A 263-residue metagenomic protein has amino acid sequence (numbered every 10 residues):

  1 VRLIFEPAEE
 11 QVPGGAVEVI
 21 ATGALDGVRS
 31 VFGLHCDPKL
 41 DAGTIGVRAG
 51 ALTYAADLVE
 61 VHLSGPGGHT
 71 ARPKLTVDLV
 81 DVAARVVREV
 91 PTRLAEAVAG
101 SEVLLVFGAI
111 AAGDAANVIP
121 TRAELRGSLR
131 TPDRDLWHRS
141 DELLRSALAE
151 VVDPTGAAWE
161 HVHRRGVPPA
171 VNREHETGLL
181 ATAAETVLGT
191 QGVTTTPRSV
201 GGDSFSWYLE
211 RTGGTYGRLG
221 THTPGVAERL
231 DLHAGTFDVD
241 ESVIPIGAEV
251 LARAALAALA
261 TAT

Functional and structural regions predicted by a protein language model:
V1-A109, G113-P120, D203: Histidine/acidic-residue-rich, glycine-tolerant segments that coordinate divalent metal ions
D81-T263: Metal-dependent amide/peptide-bond hydrolase catalytic core, centered on the "pita-bread" metallohydrolase fold
